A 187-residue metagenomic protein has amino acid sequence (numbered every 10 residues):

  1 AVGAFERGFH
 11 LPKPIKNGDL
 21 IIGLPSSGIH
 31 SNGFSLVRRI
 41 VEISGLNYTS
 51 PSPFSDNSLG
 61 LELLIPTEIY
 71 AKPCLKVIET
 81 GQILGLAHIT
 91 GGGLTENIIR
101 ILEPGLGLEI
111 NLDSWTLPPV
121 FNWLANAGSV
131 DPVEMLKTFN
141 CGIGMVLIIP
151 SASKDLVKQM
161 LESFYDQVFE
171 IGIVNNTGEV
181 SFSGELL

Functional and structural regions predicted by a protein language model:
A1-E6, S35-G45, E103-G107: A glycine- and small-aliphatic-rich helix-loop capping segment at beta-alpha/alpha-beta transitions that lines
A1-S35, I173, E185: Glycine-rich anion-binding loops of enzyme active sites
G8, H30-G33, R38, E96-I98 (+2 more regions): Basic, gly/Ser/Thr/Pro-rich low-complexity segments located predominantly at protein N termini
N17-L61: Acidic, glycine-rich loop-and-beta core segments that form the ion-binding/anion-interacting portion of active sites
N47-Y48, P53-L64, E68-L187: Glycine-/charge-enriched secondary-structure boundary and capping motifs
